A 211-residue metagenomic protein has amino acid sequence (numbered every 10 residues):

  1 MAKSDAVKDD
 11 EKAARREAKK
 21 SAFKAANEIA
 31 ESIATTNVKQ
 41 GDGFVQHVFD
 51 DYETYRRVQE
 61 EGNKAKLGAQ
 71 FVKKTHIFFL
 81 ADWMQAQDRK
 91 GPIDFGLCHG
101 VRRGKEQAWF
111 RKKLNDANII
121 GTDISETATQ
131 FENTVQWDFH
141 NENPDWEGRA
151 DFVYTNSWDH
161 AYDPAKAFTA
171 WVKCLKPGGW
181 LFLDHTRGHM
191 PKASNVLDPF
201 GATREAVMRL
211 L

Functional and structural regions predicted by a protein language model:
F23-G91: Class I SAM-dependent methyltransferase Rossmann-like catalytic core, especially the SAM/SAH-binding loop
W83, A108, N133-N143, A170-V172 (+2 more regions): Ligand-binding pocket scaffold of soluble enzyme catalytic domains
F95-E142: Class I SAM-dependent methyltransferase SAM/SAH-binding core
N141-V153: A short acidic, Gly/Pro-enriched loop at the edge of an enzyme's catalytic core that lines a small-molecule cofactor
D151-P164: A short SAM/SAH-binding and catalytic strip from SAM-dependent methyltransferases
A165-W180: A short glycine-rich, Lys/Arg-flanked "PGG" loop and its adjoining helix->strand segment in the class I
G178-G188: Conserved beta-strand signature within the Rossmann-like core of class I S-adenosyl-L-methionine
G188, K192-L211: Conserved Class I S-adenosyl-L-methionine
